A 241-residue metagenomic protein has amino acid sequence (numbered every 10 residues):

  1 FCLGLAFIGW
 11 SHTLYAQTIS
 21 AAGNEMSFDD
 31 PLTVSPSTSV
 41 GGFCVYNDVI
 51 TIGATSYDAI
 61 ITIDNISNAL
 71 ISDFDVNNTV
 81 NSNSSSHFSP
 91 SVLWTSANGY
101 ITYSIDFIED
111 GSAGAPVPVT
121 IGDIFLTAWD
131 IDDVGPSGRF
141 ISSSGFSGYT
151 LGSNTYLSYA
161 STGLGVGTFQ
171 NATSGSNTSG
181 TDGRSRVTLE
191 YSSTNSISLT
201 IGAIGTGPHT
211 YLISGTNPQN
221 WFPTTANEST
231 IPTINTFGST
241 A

Functional and structural regions predicted by a protein language model:
F1-T18: Bacterial Sec-dependent N-terminal signal peptides
T18-C44, D48-V49, D133-P232: Contiguous ligand/interfacial binding patches
T18-G99, I231-T240: N-terminal targeting leaders for non-cytosolic proteins
S89-I101, T173-D182: Extracellular beta-rich ligand/substrate-recognition surface
T95-G99, P118-T120, Y191-S193: Solvent-exposed loop and beta-edge segments used for protein-protein assembly and interaction
G99-S112: A Trp-anchored, charged/polar loop motif used as the substrate-binding/catalytic surface of acyl/ester-handling
S104-D106, D123-W129, S198-T200: Residues within well-ordered beta-strands of beta-sheet-rich folds
S112-F125: Extended extracellular/luminal ectodomain segments enriched in beta-structured repeat modules
